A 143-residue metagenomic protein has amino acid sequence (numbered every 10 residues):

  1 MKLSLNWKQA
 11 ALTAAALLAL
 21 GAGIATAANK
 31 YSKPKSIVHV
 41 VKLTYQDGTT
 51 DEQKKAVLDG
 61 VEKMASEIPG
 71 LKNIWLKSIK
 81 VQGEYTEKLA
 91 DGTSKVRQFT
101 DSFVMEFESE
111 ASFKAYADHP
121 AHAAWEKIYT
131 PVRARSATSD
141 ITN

Functional and structural regions predicted by a protein language model:
K2-L12: Bacterial N-terminal signal peptides that target proteins for export
Q9-A10, K55, A123: Hydrophobic alpha-helical segments, especially transmembrane helices and their immediate juxtamembrane helical caps
A10-A11, G23-K35, L76-V96, E126-N143: Glycine-rich beta-strand-turn "strand-cap" elements at beta-sheet edges
T13-G21: Bacterial N-terminal signal peptides
Y31-E52, V57: Short, structured interface segments that constitute the first stable element of a domain
S36-Y45, K80-A117: Short, well-ordered beta-strand segments in beta-rich or mixed alpha/beta enzyme and ligand-binding folds
T50-K88: N-terminal, post-signal-peptide region of Sec/Tat-exported proteins
D51, K63-L71, S94-T100, E106-D140: An amphipathic, aromatic/His-enriched active-site/gating alpha helix that lines ligand/cofactor pockets
